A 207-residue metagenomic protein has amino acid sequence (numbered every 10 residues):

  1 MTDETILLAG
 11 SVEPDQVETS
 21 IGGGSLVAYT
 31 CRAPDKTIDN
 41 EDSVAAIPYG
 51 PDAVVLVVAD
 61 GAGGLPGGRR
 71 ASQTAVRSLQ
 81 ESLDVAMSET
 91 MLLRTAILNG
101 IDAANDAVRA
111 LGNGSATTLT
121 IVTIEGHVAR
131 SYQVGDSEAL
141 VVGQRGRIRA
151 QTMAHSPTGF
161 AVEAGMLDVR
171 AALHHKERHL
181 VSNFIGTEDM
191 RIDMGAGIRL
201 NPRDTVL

Functional and structural regions predicted by a protein language model:
M1-L207: PP2C/PPM-type serine/threonine phosphatase catalytic domain
